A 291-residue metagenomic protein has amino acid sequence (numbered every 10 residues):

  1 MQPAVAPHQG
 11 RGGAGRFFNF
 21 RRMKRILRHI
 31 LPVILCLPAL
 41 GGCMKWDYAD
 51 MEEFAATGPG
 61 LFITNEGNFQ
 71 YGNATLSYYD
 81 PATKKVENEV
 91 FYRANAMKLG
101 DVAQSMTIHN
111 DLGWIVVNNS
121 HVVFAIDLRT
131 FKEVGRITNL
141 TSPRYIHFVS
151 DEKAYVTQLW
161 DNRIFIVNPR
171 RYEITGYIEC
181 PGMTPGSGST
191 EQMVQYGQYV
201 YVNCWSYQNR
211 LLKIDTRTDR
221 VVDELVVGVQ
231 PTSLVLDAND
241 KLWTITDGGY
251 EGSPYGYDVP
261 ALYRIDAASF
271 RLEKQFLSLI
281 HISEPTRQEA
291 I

Functional and structural regions predicted by a protein language model:
K24-R25, L35-L61: Bacterial Sec-dependent N-terminal signal peptides
A56, I108-N110, F148-D151, Q195-G197 (+1 more regions): Residue-level detector of Asp-centered blade-edge/turn motifs that repeat once per structural unit in beta-propeller
I63-Y71, I115-N119, V156-W160, V202-S206 (+2 more regions): Conserved beta-strand positions in repeat-built beta-propeller and related beta-rich domains
Q70-S77, F124, R163-F165, Q208-L212 (+1 more regions): Structural motif
P81-A82, D127-F131, N168-Y172, D215-D219 (+1 more regions): Short loop/turn segments that connect beta-strands within beta-propeller blades
K85-K98, K132-I137, E173-M183, R220-L225 (+1 more regions): A short beta-strand motif characteristic of beta-propeller blades
Q104-S105, Y145, Q192, S233: Conserved beta-strand position repeated once per blade in WD40 beta-propeller domains
I280-I291: Single conserved hydrophobic/aromatic residue that forms the stacking wall/gate of nucleotide- or nucleobase-binding
